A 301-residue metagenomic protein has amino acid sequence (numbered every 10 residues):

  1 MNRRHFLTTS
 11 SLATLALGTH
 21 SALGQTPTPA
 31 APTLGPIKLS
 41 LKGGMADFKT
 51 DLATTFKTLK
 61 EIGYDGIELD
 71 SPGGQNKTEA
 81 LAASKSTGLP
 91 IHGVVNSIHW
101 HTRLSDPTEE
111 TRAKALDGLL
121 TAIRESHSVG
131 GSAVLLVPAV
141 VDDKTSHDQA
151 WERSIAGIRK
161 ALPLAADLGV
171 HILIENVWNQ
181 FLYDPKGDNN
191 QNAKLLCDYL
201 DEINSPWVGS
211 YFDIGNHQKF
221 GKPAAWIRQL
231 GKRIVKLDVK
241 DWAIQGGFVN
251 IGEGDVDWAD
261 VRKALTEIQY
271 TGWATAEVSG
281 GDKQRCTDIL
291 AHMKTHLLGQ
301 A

Functional and structural regions predicted by a protein language model:
N2-S40, M45, K49-K60, G130-S132 (+2 more regions): Histidine-acidic metal/acid-base catalytic patches
S10-G18, P29-T33, S105-F212, H217-K219: Active-site acidic/histidine proton-transfer and metal-coordination neighborhood in alpha/beta enzyme cores
M45-D47, G73, S97-W100, P138-D142 (+4 more regions): Active-site-proximal loop/turn and secondary-structure-junction residues that shape catalytic pockets, frequently
T58-G73, I98: N-terminal substrate-binding region of glycoside hydrolase catalytic domains
E68, G93-V95, L135, L173 (+2 more regions): Conserved beta-strand positions in the central sheet of alpha/beta enzyme cores
E68-K85, P138-D142: Glycine-rich, proline-tolerant flexible connector loops at the mouths of alpha/beta enzymes
A80, S84-T111: Mid-chain, structured segments of secreted extracytoplasmic proteins
